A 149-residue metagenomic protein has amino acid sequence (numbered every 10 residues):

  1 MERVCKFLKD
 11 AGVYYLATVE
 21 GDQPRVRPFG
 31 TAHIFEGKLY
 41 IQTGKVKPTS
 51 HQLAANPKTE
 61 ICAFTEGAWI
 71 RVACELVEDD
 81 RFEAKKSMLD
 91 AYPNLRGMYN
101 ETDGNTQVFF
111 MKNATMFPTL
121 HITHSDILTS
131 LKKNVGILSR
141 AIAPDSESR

Functional and structural regions predicted by a protein language model:
M1-G12, D145-S148: N-terminal leader/targeting segments and the immediate start of mature chains
K6-G21, T59-C62: A short, Trp-centered hydrophobic/proline-enriched beta-strand micro-motif
P24, K38-L39, M116: Hydrophobic residues embedded in beta-strands of well-ordered beta-sheets
P28-G30: Conserved beta-strand in the GNAT
A32-G67: A short mixed-secondary-structure module that forms the rim of ligand-binding clefts
R71-R149: Charged, gly/pro-rich active-site loop segments
